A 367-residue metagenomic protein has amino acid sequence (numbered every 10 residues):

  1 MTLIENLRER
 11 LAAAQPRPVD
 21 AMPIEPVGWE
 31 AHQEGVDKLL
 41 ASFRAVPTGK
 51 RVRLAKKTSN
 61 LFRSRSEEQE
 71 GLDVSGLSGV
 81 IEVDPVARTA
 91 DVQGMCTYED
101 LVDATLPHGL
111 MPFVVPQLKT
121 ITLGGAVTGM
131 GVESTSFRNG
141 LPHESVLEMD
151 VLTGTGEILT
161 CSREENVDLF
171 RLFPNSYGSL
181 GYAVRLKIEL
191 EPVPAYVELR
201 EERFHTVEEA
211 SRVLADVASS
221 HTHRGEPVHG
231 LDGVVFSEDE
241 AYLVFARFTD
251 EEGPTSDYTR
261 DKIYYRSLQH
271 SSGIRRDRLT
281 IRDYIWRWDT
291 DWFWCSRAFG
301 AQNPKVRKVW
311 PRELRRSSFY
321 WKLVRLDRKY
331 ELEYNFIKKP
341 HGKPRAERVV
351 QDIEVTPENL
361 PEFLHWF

Functional and structural regions predicted by a protein language model:
M1-F367: Noncatalytic alpha-helical scaffold of FAD-dependent oxidoreductases
